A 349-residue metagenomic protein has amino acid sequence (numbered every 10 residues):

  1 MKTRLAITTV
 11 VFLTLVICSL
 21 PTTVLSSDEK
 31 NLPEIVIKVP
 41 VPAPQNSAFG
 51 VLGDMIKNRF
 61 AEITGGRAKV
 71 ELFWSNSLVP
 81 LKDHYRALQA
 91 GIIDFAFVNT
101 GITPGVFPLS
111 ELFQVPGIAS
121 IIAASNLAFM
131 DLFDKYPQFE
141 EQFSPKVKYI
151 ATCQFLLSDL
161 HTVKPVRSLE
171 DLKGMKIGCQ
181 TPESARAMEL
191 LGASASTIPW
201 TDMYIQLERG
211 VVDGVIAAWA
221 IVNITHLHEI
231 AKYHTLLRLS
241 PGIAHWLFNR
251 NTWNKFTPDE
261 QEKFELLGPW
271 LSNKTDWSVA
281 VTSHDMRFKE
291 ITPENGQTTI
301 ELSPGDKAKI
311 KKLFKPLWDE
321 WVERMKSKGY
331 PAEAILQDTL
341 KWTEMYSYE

Functional and structural regions predicted by a protein language model:
M1-V36, E349: Short, low-complexity disordered leader/linker segments with a strong preference for bacterial N-terminal type II
T3, Y136, E294: Acidic-histidine catalytic/liganding microenvironments
L25-S125, F139-E349: N-terminal secretory/targeting leader peptides
L127-Q138: Signature of the catalytic double-stranded beta-helix
